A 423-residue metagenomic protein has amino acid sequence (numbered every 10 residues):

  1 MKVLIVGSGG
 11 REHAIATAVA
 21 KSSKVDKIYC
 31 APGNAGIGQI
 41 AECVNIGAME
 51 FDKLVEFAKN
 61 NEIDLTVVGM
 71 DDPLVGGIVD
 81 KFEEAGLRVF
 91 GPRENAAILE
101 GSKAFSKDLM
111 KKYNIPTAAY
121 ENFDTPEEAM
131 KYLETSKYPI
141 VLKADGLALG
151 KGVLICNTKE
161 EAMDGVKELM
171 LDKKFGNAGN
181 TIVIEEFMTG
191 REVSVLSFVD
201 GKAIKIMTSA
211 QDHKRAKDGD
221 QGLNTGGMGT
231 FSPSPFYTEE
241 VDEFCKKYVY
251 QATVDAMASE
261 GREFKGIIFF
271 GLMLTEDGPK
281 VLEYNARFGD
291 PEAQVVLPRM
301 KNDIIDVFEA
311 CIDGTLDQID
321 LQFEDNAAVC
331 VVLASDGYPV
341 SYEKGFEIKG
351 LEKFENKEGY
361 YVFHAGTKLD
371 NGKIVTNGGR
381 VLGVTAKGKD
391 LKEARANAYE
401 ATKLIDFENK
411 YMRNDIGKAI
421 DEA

Functional and structural regions predicted by a protein language model:
M1-E94: ATP-binding N-terminal substructure of ATP-dependent carboxylate-amine bond-forming enzymes
L4-I5, E100-I182, Q211, P235 (+1 more regions): Active-site nucleotide/adenylate-binding loops and adjacent lid/helix of ATP-dependent enzymes
A20-K21, G36-G38, F90, K112-N114 (+12 more regions): Solvent-exposed alpha-helices and their adjacent loops that cap or buttress functional pockets in soluble metabolic
K53, E161-D164, V340-Y342, K389-A396: Short, conserved charged micro-motifs
C156-A293: Internal nucleotide-binding/catalytic subdomain
K246-I268, N285-K357, D370: Active-site "cap" helix and flanking loop/linker of ATP-utilizing ligase/carboxylase catalytic domains
T367-N371, V375-A423: Generic C-terminus detector
